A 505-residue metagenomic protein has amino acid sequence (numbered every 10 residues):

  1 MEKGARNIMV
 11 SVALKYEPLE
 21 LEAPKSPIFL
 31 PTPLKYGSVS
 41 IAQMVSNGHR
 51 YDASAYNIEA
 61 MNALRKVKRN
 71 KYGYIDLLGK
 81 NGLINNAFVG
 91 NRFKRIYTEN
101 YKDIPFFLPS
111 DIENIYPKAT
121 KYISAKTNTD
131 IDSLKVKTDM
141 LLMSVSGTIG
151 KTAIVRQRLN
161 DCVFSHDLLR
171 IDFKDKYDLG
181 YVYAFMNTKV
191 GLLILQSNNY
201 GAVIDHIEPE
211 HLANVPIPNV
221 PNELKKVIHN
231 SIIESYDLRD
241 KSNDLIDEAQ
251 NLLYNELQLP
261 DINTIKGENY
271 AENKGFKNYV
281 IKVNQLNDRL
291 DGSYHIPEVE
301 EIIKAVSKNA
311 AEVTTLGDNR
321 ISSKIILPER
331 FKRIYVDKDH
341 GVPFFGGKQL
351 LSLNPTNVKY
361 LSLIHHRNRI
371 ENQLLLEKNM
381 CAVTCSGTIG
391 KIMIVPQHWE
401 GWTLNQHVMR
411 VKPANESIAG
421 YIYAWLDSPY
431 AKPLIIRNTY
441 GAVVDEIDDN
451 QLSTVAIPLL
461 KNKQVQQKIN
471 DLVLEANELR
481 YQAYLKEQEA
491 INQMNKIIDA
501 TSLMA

Functional and structural regions predicted by a protein language model:
M1, V145-T148, R156-Q157, V163-S165 (+1 more regions): Ordered, small/hydrophobic-rich secondary-structure cores
M1-F93, P221-F331, K463-A505: Non-catalytic DNA-recognition/assembly elements of restriction-modification systems
I75-R95, S110-T138, T314-R333, K348-K378: Sequence-specific dsDNA recognition surfaces
I96-I104, E113-Y116, T120-Y122, L134-V136 (+5 more regions): Short, surface-exposed loop/turn microsegments at beta-strand edges and helix-strand junctions
P105-L108, L141-S144, P343-G346, C381-T384: Short hydrophobic-aromatic micro-motifs
I131-D132, V145-A184, G346, T384-W425: A short beta-sheet element
D161-L169, G201-E223, W402-M409, Y440-V465: A short glycine-rich beta-alpha junction/loop motif
